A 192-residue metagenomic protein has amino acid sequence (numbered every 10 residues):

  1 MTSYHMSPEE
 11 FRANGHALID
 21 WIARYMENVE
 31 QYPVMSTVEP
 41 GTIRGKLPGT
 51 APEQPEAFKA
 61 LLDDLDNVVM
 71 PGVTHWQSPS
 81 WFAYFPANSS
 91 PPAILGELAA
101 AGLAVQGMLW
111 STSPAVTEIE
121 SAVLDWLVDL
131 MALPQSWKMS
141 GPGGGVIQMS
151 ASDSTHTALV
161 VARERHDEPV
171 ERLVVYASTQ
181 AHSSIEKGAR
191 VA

Functional and structural regions predicted by a protein language model:
M1-G143: N-terminal entrance/gating region of PLP-dependent enzymes' catalytic architecture
E27, L95, A162-R163, V170: Generic secondary-structure boundary signal with a strong preference for alpha-helix termini
A51-P52, E56, R163-V174: Generic structural signal for short, solvent-exposed loop/turn connectors between secondary structure elements
P91, A115-V116, I147-S154, A177 (+1 more regions): Secondary-structure capping and boundary motifs in well-ordered enzyme cores
E120, L124, S140-E168, I185-G188: Conserved beta-loop-alpha segment that forms the PLP phosphate-binding cup at the N-terminus of a helix
L133-K138, R165-R172, A192: Secondary-structure transition/capping motifs at alpha-helix termini and the adjoining loop/turn into the next element
Y176-A192: Substrate-binding/gating loop at the entrance of the active-site cleft, primarily in PLP-dependent aminotransferase-like
